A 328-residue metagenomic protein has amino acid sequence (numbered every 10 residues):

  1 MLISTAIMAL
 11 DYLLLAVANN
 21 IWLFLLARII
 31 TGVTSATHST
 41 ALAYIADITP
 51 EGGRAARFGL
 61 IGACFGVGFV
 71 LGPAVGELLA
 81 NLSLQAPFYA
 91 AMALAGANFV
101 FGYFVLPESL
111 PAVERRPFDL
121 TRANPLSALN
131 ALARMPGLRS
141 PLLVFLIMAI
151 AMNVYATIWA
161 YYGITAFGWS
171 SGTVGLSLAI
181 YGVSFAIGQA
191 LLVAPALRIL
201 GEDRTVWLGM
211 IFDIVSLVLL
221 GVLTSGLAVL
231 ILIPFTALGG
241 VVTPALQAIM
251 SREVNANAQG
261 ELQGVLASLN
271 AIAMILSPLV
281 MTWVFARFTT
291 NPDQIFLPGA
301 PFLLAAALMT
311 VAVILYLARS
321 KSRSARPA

Functional and structural regions predicted by a protein language model:
M1-L14, R204-L219: Structural signature of the two symmetry-related core transmembrane helices
V17-W22, T34, G168, V222-T224: Helix-breaking motifs and short loop linkers at transmembrane-helix boundaries and internal kinks in secondary membrane
A27-G66: Cytoplasmic helix-loop-helix junction between adjacent transmembrane helices in 12-TM secondary transporters
A80-A93, W283-A307: A membrane-interface helix-boundary motif in multi-pass transporters
F99-V105, L303-A328: Multi-pass alpha-helical transporter architecture, strongest for 12-TM Major Facilitator/SLC carriers used
P107-V144, A166: Juxtamembrane intracellular "pre-TM" segments in multi-pass secondary transporters
T157-V174: Short amphipathic helix-loop junctions that connect adjacent transmembrane helices in Major Facilitator Superfamily/SLC
G188-E202: Helix-to-loop junctions at the C-terminal end of transmembrane segments in multipass secondary transporters
